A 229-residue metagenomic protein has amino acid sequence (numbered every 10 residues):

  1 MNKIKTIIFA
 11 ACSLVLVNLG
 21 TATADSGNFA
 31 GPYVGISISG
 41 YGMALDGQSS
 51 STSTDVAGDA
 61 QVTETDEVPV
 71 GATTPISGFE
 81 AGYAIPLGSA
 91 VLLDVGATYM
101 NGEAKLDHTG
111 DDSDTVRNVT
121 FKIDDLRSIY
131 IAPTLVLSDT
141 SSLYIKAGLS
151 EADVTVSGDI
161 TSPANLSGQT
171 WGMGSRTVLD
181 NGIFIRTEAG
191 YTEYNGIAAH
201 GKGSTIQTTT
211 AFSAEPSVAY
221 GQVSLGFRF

Functional and structural regions predicted by a protein language model:
M1-I8: Bacterial N-terminal signal peptides that target proteins for export
N2, G20-F229: Gram-negative outer-membrane beta-barrel domains
F9-N18: Bacterial N-terminal signal peptides
